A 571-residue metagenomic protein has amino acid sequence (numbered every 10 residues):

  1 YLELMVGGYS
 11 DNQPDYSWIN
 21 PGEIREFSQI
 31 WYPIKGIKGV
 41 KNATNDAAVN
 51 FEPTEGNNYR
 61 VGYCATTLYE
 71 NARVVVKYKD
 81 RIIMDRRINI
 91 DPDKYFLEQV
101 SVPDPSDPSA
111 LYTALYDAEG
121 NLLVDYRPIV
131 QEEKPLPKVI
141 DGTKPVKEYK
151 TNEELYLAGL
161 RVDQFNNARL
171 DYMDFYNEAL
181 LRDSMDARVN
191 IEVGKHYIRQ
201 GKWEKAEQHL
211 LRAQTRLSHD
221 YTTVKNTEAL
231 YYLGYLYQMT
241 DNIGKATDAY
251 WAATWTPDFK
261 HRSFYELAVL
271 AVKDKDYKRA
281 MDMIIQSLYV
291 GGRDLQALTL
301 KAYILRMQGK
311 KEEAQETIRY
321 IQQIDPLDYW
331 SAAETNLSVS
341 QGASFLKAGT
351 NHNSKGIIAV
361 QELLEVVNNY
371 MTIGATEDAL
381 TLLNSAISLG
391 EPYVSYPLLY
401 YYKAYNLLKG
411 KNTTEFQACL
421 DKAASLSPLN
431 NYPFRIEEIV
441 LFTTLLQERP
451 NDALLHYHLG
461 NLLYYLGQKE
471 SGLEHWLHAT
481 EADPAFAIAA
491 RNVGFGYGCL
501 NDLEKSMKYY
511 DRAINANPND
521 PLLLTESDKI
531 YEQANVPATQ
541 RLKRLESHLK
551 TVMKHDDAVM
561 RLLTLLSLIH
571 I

Functional and structural regions predicted by a protein language model:
K41-K150, Q323-N353, Y405, K409-E437: Long, contiguous interaction/recruitment modules in multidomain scaffold/adaptor proteins
E153-E154, R188, E228, R262 (+8 more regions): Start-of-helix register in tetratricopeptide repeats
L160-R161, K195, Y235, V269 (+8 more regions): Residue-level recognition of tetratricopeptide repeat
Q164, R199, M239, K273 (+7 more regions): Register position in tetratricopeptide repeats
E192, Y232, E266, L300 (+7 more regions): Canonical tetratricopeptide repeat
I569-I571: Conserved small/polar residues in nucleotide/adenosyl-binding loops
